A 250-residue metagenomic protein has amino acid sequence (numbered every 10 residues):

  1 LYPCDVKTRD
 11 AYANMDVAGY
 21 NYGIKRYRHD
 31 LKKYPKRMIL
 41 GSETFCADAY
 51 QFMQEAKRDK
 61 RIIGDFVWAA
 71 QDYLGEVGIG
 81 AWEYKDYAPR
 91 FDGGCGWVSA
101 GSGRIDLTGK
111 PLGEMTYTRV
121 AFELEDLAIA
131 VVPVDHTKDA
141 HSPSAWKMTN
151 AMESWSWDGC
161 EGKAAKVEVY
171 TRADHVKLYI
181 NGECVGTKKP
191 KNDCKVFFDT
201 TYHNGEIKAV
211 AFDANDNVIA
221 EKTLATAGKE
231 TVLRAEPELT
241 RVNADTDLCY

Functional and structural regions predicted by a protein language model:
L1: Catalytic cores of extracellular degradative/oxidative enzymes
D10-D247: Substrate-binding clefts and catalytic carboxylate motifs of secreted carbohydrate-active enzymes
